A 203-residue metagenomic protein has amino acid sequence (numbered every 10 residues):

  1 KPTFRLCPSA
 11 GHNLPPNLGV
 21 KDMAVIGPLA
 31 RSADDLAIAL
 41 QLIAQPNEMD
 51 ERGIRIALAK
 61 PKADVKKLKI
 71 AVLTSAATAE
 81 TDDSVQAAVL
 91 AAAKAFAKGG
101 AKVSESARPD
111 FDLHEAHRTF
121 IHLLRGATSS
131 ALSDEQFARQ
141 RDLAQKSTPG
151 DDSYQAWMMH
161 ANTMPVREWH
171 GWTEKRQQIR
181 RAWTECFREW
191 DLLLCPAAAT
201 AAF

Functional and structural regions predicted by a protein language model:
P2-A92, G99, A138-R139: A short helix-breaking turn/cap at a secondary-structure junction
D64-T74, H122-T184, T200: Short helix-loop capping/hinge segments that flank enzyme active sites or metal/cofactor-binding pockets
A79, A201-A202: Short glycine-rich, flexible loops that bind phosphorylated cofactors or substrates
T81-P109, L132-A144, W169-W190: Acyltransferase
V85, H114-G126: Short glycine/threonine-rich loop-to-helix capping motif typified by GTGT followed within a few residues by an Asp-Pro
D110-D112, A202: Positions that flank functional sites
A197: Glycine-rich, N-terminal phosphate-binding loop of Rossmann-like dinucleotide-binding domains
